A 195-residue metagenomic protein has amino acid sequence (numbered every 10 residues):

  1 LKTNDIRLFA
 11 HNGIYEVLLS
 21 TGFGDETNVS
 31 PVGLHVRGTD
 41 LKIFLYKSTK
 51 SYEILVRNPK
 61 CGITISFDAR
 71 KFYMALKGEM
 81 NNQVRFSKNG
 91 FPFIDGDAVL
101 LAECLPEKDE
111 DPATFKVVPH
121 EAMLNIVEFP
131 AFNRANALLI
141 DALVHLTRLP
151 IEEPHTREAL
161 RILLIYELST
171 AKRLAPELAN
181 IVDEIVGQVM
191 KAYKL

Functional and structural regions predicted by a protein language model:
L1-K60, T64, R70: N-terminal structural module
E16-V17, V99-C104, F115-V117: Small-residue-enriched segments and motifs
V32, Y46-S48, S66-D68, K77 (+2 more regions): Histidine- and/or cysteine-centered catalytic micro-motif in compact active-site loops
V36-G38, C61-I65, N81-R85, E121 (+1 more regions): Short, low-complexity, polar/charged sequence segments that are solvent-exposed and flexible
E53, Y73, N125-V127: Short acidic, gly/pro-rich beta-turn/loop elements at beta-sheet edges and active-site/ligand-binding grooves
N58-P106, E110: Ordered, amphipathic secondary-structure segments that act as subunit-interaction surfaces in large macromolecular
L105-R157: Flexible glycine-rich active-site/ligand-binding loops centered on an Asp-His dyad
L146-K194: An accessory alpha-helical subdomain
